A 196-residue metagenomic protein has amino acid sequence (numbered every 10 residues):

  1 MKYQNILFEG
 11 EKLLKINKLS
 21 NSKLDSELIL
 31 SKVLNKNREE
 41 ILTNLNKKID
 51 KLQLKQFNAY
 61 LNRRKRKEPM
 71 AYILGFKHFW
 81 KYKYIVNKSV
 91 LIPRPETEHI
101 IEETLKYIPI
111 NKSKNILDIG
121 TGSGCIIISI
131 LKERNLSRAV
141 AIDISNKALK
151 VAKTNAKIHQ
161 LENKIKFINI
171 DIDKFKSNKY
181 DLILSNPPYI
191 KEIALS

Functional and structural regions predicted by a protein language model:
M1-F57: A short N-terminal interaction module
F8-K12, A59, H99-E102, T154: Generic recognition of well-ordered alpha-helical segments within structured catalytic/regulatory domains
K32-Y107: Conserved AdoMet
R66-P69, E192-S196: Proline-centered turn/helix-capping motifs that create local helix->coil transitions or kinks
E96-L195: Conserved SAM/SAH cofactor-binding pocket of Class I
